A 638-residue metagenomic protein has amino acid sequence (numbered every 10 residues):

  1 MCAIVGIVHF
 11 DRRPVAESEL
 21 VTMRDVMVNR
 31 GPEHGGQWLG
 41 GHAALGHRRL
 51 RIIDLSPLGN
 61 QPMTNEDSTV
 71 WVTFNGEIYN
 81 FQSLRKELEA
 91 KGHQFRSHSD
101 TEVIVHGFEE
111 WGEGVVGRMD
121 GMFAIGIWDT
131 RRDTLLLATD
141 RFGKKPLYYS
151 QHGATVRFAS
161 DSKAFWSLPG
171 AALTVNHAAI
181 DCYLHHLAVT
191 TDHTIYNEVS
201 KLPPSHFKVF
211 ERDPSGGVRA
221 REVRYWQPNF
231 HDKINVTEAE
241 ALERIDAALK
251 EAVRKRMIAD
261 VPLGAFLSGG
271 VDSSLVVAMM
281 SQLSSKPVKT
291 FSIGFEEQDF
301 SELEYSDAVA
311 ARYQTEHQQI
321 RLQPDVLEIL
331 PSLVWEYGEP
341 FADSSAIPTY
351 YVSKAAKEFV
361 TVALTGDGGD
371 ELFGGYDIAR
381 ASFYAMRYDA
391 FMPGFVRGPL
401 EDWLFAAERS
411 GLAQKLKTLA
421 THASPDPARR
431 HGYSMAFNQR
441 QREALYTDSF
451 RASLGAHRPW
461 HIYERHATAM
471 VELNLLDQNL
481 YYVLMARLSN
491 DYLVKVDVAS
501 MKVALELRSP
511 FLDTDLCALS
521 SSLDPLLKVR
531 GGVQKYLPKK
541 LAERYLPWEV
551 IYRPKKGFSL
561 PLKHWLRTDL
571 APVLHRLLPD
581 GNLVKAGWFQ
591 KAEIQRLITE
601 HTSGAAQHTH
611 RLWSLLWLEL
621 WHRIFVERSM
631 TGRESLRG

Functional and structural regions predicted by a protein language model:
M1-I4, T22, G41, S167 (+7 more regions): Adenosyl-5′-phosphate
M1-Y337, T349, S353, R544 (+5 more regions): Cysteine-centered catalytic environments shared across enzyme families
L45, T155-A159, A381-A390, L523-G532: Compositionally biased, low-complexity linear motifs
E87, L168, L372-G375, L519: Residues that scaffold the ATP/ADP-binding catalytic core of kinase and kinase-like folds
V334-E336, D377-Y384, G632-R633: Short secondary-structure boundary/capping segments
G338-D343: Short, flexible loop segments at the rims of nucleotide/cofactor-binding pockets, characterized by
Y351-G411, R487, Y492-L516: Active-site adenylate/phosphate-handling loop in enzymes that bind or generate adenylated species
